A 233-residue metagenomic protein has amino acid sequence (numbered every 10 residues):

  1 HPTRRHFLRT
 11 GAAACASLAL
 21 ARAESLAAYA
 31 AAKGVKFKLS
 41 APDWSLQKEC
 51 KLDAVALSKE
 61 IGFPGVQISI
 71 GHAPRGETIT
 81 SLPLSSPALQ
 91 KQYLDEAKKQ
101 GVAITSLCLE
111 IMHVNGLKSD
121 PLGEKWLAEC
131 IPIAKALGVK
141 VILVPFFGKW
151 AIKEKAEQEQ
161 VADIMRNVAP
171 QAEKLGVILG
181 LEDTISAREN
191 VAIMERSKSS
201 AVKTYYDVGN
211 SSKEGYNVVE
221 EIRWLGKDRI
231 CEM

Functional and structural regions predicted by a protein language model:
H1-C15: N-terminal secretory signal peptides and thylakoid transit peptides that target proteins across membranes
G11-L20, D53-V55, K59, Q90-S106 (+2 more regions): Active-site acidic/histidine proton-transfer and metal-coordination neighborhood in alpha/beta enzyme cores
A21-E49, D53-L57: C-terminal segment of N-terminal export signals and the immediately downstream linker at the start of the mature
L46, I70, I185-S186, N210: Short, glycine/acidic-enriched loop or turn micro-motifs at the edges of active sites
A54-G71: Catalytic domains of carbohydrate-active enzymes, especially glycoside hydrolases
S69-Q92, K149-I152: Glycine-rich, proline-tolerant flexible connector loops at the mouths of alpha/beta enzymes
Y216-M233: Glycoside hydrolase catalytic-domain groove-lining segments
